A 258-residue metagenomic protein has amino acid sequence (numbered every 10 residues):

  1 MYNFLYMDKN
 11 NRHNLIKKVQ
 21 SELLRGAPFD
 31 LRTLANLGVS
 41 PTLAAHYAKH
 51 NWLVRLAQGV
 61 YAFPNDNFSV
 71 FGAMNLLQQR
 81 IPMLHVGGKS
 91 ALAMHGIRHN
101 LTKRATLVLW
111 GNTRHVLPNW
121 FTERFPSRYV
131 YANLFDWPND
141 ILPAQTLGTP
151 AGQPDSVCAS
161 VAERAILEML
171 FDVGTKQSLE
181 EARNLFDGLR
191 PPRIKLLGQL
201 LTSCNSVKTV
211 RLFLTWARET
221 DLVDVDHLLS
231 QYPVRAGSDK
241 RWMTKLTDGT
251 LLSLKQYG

Functional and structural regions predicted by a protein language model:
Y2-K89, R190-A217, Y257: Short beta-edge/loop segments at beta->alpha junctions of small alpha/beta modules that act as binding/recognition
K49, I97, F171-T175: Short, intrinsically disordered, mixed-charge
K49-N51, Y61-A62, A105-G111, Q231-V234: Short linear loop/turn motifs
L76-L107, G237-K240, D248-G249, Y257: Positively charged, aromatic-accented nucleic-acid-binding surfaces
G88-T149: Exposed, interaction-prone assembly regions rather than primary DNA-binding/catalytic cores
P143-G258: Hydrophobic alpha-helical interaction segments
